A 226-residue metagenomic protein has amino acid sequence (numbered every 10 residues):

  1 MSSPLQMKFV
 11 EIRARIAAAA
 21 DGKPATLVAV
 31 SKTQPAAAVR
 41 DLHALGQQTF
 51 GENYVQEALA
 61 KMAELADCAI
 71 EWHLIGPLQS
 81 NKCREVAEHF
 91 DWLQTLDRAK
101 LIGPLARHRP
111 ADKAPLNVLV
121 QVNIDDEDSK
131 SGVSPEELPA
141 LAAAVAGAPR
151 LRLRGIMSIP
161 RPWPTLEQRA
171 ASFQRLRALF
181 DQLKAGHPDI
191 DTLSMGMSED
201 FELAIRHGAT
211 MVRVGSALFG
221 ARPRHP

Functional and structural regions predicted by a protein language model:
M1-E199, H207, A221: Conserved alpha/beta-domain cores
E202-R206, S216-H225: Expand to "…catalyze enediolate/carbanion chemistry for C-C bond making/breaking, isomerization, decarboxylation
V212-V214: Acidic, Mg2+-coordinating phosphoryl-transfer loop and its flanking beta/alpha structural elements, shared across
